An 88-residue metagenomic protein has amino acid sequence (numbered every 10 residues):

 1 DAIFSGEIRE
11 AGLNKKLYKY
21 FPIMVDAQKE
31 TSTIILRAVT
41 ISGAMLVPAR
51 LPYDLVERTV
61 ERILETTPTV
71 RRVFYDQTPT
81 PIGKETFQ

Functional and structural regions predicted by a protein language model:
D1-Q88: ATP/NTP-dependent adenylation/nucleotidyl-transfer catalytic domains that generate, transfer, or process NMP-activated
